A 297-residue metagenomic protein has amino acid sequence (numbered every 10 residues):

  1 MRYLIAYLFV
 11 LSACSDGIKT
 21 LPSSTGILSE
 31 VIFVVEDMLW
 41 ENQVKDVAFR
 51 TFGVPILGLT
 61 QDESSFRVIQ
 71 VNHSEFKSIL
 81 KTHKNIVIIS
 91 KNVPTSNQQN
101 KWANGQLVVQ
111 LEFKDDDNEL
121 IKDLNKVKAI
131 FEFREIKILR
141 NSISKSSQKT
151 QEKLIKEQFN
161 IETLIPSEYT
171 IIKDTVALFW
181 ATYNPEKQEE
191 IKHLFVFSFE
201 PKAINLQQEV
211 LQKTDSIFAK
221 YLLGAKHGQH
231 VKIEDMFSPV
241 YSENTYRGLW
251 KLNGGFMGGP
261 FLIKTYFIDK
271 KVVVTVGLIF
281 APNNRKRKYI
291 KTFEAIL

Functional and structural regions predicted by a protein language model:
M1-Y7: Sec-dependent signal peptide recognition, specifically the positively charged N-region followed immediately by
S12-A13: C-terminal motif of bacterial Sec signal peptides marking the signal peptidase cleavage site
G17-G105, D115, E119: Start-of-domain marker
G17-K19, T25, I32-M38, P166-Y221 (+2 more regions): Secretory pathway targeting signatures of secreted, lumenal, and periplasmic proteins
K19, I69-F113, A219-V274, N284-R287: Signature of long, low-cysteine stretches enriched in small and polar/charged residues
G26, E41, S144-K173: N-terminal "mature-domain start" segment
S90-S146: Surface-exposed, polar helix/loop patches in the mature regions of secreted/periplasmic/lumenal proteins that form
N118-I138, T163, Y169, V274-L297: Surface-exposed amphipathic alpha-helical segments
